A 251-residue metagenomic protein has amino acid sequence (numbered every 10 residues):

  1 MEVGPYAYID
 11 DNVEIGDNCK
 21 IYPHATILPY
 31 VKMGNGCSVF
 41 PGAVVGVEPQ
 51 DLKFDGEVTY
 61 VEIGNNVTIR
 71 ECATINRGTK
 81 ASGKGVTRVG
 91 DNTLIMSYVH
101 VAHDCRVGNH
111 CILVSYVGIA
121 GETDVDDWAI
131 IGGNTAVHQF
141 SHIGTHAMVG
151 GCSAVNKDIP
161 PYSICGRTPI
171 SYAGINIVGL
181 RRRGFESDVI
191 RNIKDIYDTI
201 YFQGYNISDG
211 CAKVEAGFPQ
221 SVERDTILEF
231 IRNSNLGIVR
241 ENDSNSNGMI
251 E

Functional and structural regions predicted by a protein language model:
M1-G166, I170-S171: Structural signal for interior beta-strand "rungs" in well-ordered beta-sheet cores of soluble enzyme domains
G36, G42, K53, V58-Y60 (+3 more regions): Terminal amphipathic alpha-helical/low-complexity segments used for targeting or macromolecular assembly
